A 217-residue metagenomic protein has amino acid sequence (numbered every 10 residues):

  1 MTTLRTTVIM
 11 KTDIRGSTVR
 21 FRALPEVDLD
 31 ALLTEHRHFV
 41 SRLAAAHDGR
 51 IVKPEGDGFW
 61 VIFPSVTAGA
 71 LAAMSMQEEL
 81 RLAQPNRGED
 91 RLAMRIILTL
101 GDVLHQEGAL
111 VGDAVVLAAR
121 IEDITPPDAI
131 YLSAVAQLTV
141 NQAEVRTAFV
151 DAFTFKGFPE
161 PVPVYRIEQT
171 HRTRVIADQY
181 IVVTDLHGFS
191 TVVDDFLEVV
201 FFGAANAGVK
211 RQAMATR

Functional and structural regions predicted by a protein language model:
T2-L71, E79, R174-R217: Catalytic NTP-binding/metal-coordinating core of nucleotidyl cyclase/transferase enzymes
L4, S41, V61-P161, E168: Catalytic beta-strand-to-alpha-helix segment of the class III nucleotidyl cyclase homology domain
K156-V182: Phosphate/pyrophosphate-recognition segments in soluble nucleotide-handling domains
